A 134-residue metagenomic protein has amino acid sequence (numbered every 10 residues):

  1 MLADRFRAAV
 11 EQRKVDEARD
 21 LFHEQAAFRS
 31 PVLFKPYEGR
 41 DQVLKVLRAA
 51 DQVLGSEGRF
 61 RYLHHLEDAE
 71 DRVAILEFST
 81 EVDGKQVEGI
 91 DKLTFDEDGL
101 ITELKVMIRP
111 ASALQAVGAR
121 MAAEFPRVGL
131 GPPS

Functional and structural regions predicted by a protein language model:
M1-S134: C-terminal and inter-domain tail/linker signature
